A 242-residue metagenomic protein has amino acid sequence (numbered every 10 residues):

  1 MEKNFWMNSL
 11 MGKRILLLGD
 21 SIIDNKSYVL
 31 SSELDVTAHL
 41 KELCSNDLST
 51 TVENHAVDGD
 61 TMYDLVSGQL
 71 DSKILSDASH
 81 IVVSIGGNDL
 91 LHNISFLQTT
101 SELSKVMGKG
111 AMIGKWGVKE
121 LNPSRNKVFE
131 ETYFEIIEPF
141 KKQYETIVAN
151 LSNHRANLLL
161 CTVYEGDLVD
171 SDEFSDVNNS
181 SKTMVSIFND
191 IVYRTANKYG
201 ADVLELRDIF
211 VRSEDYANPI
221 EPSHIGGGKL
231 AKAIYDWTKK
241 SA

Functional and structural regions predicted by a protein language model:
M1-D58, Y63, L70-D77, K229: Serine-esterase "nucleophile elbow" of acetyl-processing enzymes
D64-L65, S171: A short acidic (Asp/Glu
L70-H224, G228-A242: Alpha-helical cap/lid subdomain in secreted, periplasmic, or secretory-pathway luminal O-acyl-processing enzymes
